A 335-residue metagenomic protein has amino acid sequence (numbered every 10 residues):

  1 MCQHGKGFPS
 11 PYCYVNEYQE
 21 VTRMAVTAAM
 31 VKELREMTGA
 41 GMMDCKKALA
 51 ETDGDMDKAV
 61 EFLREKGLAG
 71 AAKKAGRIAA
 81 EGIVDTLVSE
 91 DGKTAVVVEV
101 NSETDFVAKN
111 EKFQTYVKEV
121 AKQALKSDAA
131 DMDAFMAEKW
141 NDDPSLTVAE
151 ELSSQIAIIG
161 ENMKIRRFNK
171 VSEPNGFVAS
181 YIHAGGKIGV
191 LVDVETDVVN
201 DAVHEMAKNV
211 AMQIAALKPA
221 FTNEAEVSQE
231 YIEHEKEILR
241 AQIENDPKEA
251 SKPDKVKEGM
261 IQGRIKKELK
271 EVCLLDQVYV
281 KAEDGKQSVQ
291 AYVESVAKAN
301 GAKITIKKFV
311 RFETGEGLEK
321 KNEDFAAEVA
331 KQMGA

Functional and structural regions predicted by a protein language model:
H4-Y12: Intrinsically disordered, low-complexity segments enriched in serine/proline and basic residues
Y12-E20, A25-A335: N-terminal assembly/interaction segments in proteins that build large macromolecular machines
